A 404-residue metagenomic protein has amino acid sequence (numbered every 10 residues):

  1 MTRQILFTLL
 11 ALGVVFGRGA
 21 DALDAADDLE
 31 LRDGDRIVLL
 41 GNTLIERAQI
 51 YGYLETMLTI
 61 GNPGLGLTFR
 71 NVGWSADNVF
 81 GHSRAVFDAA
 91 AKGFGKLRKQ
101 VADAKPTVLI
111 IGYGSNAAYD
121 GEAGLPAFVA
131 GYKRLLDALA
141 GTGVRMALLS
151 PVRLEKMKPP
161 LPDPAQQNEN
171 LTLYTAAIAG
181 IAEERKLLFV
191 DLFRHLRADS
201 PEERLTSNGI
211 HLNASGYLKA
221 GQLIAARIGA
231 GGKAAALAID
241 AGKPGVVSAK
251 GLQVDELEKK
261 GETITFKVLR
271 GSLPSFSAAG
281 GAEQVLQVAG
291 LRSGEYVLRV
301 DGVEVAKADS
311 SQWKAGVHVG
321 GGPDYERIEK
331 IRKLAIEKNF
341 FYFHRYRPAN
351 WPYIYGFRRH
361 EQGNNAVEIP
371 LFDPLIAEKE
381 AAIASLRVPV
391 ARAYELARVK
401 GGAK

Functional and structural regions predicted by a protein language model:
M1-F7: Bacterial N-terminal signal peptides that target proteins for export
F7-R18: Bacterial N-terminal signal peptides
D21-S75, A90, L97-K105, L109 (+2 more regions): Serine-esterase "nucleophile elbow" of acetyl-processing enzymes
R32, Q49, R204, N208-K404: Conserved catalytic region of serine esterases and O-acyltransferases that act on ester linkages in lipids
R36-L40, T68-G73, T107-Y113, R145-S150 (+2 more regions): Structural recognition of the beta-strand scaffold that forms the well-ordered cores of secreted hydrolase catalytic
L40, I50-G52, W74, H82 (+3 more regions): Oxyanion-hole/transition-state-stabilizing segment in secreted/luminal serine hydrolases and related acyltransferases
V72, M146-R153, N168-E203, L218-L237 (+2 more regions): Extracellular serine-dependent O-acyl
D77-F80, D88, G95-R98, I111-A130 (+5 more regions): Serine-dependent acyl-ester chemistry module
